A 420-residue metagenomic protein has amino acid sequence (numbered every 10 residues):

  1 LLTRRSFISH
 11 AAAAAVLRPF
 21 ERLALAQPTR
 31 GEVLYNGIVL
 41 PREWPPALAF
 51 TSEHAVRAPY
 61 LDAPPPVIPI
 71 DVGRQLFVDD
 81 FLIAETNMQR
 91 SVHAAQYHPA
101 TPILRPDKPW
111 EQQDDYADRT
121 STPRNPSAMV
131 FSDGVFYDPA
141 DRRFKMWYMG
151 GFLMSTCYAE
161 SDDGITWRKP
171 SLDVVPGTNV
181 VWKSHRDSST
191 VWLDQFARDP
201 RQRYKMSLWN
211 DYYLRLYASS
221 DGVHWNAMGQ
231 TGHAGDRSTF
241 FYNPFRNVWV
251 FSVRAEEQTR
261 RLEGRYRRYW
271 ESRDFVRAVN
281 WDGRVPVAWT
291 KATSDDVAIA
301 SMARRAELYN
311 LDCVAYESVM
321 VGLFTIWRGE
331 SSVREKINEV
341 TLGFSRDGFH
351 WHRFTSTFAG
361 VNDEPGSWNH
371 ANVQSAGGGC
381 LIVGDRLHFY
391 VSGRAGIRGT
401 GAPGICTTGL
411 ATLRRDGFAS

Functional and structural regions predicted by a protein language model:
L1, P28-S420: Carbohydrate-active catalytic/glycan-binding domains of CAZyme proteins, especially the secreted or lumenal ectodomains
L1-A15: N-terminal secretory signal peptides and thylakoid transit peptides that target proteins across membranes
L17-R22: C-terminal segment of classical bacterial N-terminal signal peptides
A24-A26: Boundary at the C-terminal end of the N-terminal hydrophobic targeting segment
